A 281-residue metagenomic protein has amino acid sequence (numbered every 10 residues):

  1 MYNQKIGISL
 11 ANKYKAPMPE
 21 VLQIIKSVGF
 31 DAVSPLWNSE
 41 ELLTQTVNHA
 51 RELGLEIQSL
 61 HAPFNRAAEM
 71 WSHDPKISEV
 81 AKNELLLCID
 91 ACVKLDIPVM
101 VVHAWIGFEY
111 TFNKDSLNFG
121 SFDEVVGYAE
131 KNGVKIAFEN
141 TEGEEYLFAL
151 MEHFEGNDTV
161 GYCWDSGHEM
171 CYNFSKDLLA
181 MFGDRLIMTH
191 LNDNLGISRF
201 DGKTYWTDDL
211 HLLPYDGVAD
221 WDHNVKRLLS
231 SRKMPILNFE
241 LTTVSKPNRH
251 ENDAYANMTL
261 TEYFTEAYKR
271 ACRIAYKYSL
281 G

Functional and structural regions predicted by a protein language model:
M1-L87, V93, E130, M258-T261 (+1 more regions): N-terminal pre-domain/capping segments
Q4-L10, V33-P35, I57-A62, M100-V102 (+4 more regions): Hydrophobic faces of well-ordered beta-strands that scaffold small-molecule active sites in alpha/beta enzyme cores
N12-M18, S34-Q45, E69-M70, G107-F112 (+5 more regions): Acidic-and-aromatic substrate-binding clefts and catalytic sites of carbohydrate-active enzymes
K13-Y14, N238-L260: A short, acidic, flexible beta-alpha connecting loop/helix-capping segment that sits on the rim of active
V28, L55, L95, D158 (+3 more regions): Structured loop/turn residues at beta-strand edges in well-structured enzyme cores
E52, W71-Y162, E251, E262: Active-site acidic/histidine proton-transfer and metal-coordination neighborhood in alpha/beta enzyme cores
D123-V218: Acidic/histidine-rich catalytic cores of soluble enzymes
D216-S230: A short, acidic, amphipathic alpha-helical segment used as a generic capping/interface helix at domain edges
